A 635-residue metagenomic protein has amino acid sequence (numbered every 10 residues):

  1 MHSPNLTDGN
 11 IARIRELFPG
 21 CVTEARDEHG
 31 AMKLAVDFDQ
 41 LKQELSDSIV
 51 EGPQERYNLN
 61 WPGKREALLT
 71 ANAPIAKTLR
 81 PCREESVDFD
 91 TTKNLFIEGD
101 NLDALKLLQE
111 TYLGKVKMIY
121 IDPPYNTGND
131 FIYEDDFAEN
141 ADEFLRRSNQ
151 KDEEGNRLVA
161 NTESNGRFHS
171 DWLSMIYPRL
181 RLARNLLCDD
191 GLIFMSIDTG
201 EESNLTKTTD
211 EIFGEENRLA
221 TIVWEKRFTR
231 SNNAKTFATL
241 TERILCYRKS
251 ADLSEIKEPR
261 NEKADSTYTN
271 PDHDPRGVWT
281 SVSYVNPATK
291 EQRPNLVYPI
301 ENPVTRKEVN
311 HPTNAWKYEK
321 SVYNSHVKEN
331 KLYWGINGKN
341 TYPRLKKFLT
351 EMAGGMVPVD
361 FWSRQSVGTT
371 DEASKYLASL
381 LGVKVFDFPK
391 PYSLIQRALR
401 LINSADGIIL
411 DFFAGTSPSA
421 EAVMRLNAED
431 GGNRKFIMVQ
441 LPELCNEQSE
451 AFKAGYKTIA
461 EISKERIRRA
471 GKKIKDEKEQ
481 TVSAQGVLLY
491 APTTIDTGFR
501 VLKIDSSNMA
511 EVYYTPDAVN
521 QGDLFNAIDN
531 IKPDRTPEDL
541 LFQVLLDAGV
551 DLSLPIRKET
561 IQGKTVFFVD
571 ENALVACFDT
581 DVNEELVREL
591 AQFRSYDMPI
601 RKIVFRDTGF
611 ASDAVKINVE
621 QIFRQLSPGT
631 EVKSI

Functional and structural regions predicted by a protein language model:
M1-Y120, Y125-P178, T494, F610 (+2 more regions): DnaQ-like (DEDDh/DEDDy) 3′-5′ exonuclease domain used for proofreading and 3′-end trimming on nucleic acids
W61, D135-E143, L173, G200-L205 (+2 more regions): Conserved S-adenosyl-L-methionine
N101-A104, L108-T111, M175-L180, L186-D189 (+3 more regions): Phosphate/ATP-binding catalytic cores across multiple sugar-kinase/actin-like superfamilies, primarily ASKHA
K115-L192, T241-E242, I256-K290, N295-V297 (+3 more regions): SAM-dependent methyltransferase catalytic-core segment centered on the flexible catalytic loop and adjoining short
D152, V159-L219, K457-S483, S507: Conserved Class I SAM-dependent methyltransferase catalytic core
D189-D190, T199-E258: Signature of N6-adenine DNA methyltransferases within the class I
S250-L381: Active-site-adjacent helix-turn-beta-strand microarchitecture at beta-sheet edges that either contains or buttresses
R425-I635: PRPP-dependent phosphoribosyltransferase catalytic core
